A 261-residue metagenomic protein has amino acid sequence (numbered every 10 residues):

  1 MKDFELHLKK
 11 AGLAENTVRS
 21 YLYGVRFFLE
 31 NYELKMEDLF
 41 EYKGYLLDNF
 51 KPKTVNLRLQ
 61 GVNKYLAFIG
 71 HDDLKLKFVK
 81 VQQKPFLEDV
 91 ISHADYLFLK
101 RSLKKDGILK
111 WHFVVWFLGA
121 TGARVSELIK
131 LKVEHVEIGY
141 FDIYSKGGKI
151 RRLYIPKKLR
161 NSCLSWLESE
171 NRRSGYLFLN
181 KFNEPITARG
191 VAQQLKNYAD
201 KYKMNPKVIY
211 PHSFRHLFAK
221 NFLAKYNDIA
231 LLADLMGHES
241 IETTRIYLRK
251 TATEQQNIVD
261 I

Functional and structural regions predicted by a protein language model:
M1-I261: Conserved catalytic core of the tyrosine transesterase superfamily
